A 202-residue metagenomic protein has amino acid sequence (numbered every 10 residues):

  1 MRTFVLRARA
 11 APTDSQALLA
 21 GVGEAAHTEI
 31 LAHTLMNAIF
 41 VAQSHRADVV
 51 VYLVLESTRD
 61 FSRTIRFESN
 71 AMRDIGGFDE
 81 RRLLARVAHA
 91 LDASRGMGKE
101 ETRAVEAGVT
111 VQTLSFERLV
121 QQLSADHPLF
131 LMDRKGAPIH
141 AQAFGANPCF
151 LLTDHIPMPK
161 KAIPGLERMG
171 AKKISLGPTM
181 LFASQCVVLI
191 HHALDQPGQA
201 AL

Functional and structural regions predicted by a protein language model:
R2-F130: RNA substrate-binding interface of SAM-dependent RNA methyltransferases
A11-D14, R59-F61, G136-I139, H155-M158: Short acidic, S/G/P-rich loop/turn micro-motifs used as interaction or catalytic elements
A25, T153-I156: Ordered, soluble secondary-structure elements with a strong preference for glycine-centered loop motifs and nearby
E56-T58, S62-S69, D126, M132-F144 (+2 more regions): Extended interaction regions within the primary functional domain
N70-M72, A146-C149, A171-K172: Active-site regions of enzymes building and remodeling cell-envelope glycoconjugates
G108-N147, P157-P164: Active-site cofactor/cluster-binding pocket
M132-D133, L151-D154, S175-G177: Thr-Gly-centered strand-to-loop micro-motif
K160-L202: Structured adenosyl-cofactor binding patch, chiefly the S-adenosyl-L-methionine
